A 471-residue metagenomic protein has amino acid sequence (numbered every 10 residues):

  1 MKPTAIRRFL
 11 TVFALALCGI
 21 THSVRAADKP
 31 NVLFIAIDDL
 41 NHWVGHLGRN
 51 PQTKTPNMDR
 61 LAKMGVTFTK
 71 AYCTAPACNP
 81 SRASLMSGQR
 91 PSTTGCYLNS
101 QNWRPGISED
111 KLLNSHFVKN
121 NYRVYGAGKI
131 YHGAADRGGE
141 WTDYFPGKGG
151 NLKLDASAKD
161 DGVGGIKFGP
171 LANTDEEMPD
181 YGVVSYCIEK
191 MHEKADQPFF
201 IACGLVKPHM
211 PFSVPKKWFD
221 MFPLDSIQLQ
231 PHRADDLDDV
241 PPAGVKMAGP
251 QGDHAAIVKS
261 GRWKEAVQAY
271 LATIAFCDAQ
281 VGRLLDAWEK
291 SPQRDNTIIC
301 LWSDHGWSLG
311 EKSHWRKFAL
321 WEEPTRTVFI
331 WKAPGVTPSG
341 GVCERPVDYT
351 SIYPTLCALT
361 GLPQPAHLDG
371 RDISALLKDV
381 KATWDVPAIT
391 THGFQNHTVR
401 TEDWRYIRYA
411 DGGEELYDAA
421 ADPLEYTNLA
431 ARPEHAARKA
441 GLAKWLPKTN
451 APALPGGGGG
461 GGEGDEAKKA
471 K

Functional and structural regions predicted by a protein language model:
K2, L10-A14, V24-Y409, G413-E414 (+1 more regions): Formylglycine-dependent sulfatase
C18-H22: Hydrophobic core
